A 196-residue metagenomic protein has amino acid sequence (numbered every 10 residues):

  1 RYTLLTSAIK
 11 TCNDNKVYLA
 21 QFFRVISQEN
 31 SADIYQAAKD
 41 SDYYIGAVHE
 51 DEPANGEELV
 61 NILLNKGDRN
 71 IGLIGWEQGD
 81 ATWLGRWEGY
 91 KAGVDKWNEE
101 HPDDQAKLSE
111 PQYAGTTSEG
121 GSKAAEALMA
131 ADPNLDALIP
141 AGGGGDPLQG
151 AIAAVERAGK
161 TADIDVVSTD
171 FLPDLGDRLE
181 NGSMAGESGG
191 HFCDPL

Functional and structural regions predicted by a protein language model:
R1, I45-G46, N70-G79: Short beta-strand segments enriched in small/hydrophobic residues
R1, R24, G75, G142 (+2 more regions): Short secondary-structure boundary segments
R1-N15, G89-Y90, K107-R178: Hydrophobic alpha-helical
A8-A54, E58, W76, L172-E180 (+1 more regions): Flexible loop/hinge segments that line or gate small-molecule binding clefts
D14-L19, D42-Y44, K66-I71, W97-L108 (+3 more regions): Loop/turn elements at helix/coil->beta-strand transitions in domains of secreted/extracellular proteins
G46-G72, G85, G120-A125, F171-L175 (+1 more regions): Hydrophobic alpha-helical segments within soluble ligand-binding/sensing domains
G79-E88: Glycine- and acidic-residue-enriched helix-capping/strand-helix junction motifs
